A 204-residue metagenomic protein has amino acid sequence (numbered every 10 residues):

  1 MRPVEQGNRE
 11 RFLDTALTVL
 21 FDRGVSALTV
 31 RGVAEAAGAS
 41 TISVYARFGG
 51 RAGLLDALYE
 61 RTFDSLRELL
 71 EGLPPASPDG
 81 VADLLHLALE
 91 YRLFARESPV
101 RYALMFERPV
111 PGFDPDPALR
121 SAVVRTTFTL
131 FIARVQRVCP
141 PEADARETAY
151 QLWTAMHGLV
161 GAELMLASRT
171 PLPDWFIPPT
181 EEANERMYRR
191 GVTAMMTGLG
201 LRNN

Functional and structural regions predicted by a protein language model:
M1-G7, T18, S77, P171 (+2 more regions): N-terminal intrinsically disordered/low-complexity leader segments
N8-A16, V33, L58-T62, L66 (+1 more regions): Generic hydrophobic, amphipathic alpha-helix propensity
R11, V19-G53, A57: Helix-turn-helix
L20, L55-T62, M105, R120 (+1 more regions): Alpha-helical DNA-contacting segments of helix-turn-helix folds
A57, E71-R101, V124-T126, E142-L152: Hydrophobic alpha-helical connector segments
L70, D114-C139, R146-Y150, E182-M196: Amphipathic alpha-helical packing segments from all-alpha helical-bundle domains
L93, E97-L130, D174-E181: Short secondary-structure transition hinges
A133, W153-W175, A194-N203: Amphipathic C-terminal alpha-helical segment
